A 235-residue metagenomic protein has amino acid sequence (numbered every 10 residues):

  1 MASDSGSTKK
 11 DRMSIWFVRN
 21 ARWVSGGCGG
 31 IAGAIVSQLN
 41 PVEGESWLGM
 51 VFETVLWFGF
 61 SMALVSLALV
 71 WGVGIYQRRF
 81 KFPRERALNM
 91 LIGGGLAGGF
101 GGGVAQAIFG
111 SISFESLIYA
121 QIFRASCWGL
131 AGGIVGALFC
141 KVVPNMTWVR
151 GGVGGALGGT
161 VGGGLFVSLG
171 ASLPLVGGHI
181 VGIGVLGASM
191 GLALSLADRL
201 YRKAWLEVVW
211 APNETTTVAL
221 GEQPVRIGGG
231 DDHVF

Functional and structural regions predicted by a protein language model:
A2-W16, L67-L88, I134-G152: Cytoplasmic membrane-interface regions of multi-pass membrane proteins
F17-Q77, I92-L96: Core alpha-helical transmembrane segments of integral membrane proteins
V18, R22, G26, T54 (+9 more regions): Alpha-helical transmembrane segments of multi-pass membrane proteins, especially transporters and channels
A32-N40, L64, A68-Y76, L96 (+6 more regions): Alpha-helical membrane-inserting segments
S37-F60, V104-W128, V143-R150, V167-G182: Membrane-helix interface and helix-disruption motif detector
R84-M90, G155-G163, A211-G221: Alpha-helical membrane-embedding segments and immediately adjacent membrane-interface amphipathic helices
F166-F235: Intrinsically disordered, low-complexity acidic Ser/Thr-rich regulatory segments
